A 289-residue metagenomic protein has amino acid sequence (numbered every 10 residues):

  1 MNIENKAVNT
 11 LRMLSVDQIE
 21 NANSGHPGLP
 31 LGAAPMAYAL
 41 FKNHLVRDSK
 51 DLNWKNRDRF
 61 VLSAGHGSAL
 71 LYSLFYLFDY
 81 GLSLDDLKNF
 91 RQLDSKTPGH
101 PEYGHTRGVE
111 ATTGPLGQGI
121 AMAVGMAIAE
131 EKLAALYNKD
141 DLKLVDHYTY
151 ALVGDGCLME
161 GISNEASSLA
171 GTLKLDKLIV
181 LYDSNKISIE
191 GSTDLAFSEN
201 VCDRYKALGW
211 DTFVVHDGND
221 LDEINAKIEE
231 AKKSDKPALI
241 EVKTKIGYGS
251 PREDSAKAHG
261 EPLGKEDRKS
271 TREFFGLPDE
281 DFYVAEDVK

Functional and structural regions predicted by a protein language model:
M1-T149, V288-K289: Thiamine diphosphate
D48-S49, H105, A111-K289: Glycine-rich ThDP/TPP pyrophosphate-binding loop and its adjacent helix/strand module within ThDP-dependent enzymes
